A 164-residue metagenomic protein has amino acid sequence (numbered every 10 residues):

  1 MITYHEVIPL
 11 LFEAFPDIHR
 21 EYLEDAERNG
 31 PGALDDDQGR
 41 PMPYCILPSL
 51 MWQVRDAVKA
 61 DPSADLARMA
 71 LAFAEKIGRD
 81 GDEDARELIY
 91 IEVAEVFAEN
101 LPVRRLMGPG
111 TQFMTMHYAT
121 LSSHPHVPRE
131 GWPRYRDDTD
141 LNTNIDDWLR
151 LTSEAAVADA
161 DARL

Functional and structural regions predicted by a protein language model:
M1-R20, I46-S49, R55-L164: Acidic, proline/glycine-rich low-complexity IDRs
L23-D37: Small/polar-rich, solvent-exposed N-terminal microdomains that initiate assembly or binding
L34-W52: Short, contiguous, well-structured surface segments enriched in hydrophobic/aromatic residues
